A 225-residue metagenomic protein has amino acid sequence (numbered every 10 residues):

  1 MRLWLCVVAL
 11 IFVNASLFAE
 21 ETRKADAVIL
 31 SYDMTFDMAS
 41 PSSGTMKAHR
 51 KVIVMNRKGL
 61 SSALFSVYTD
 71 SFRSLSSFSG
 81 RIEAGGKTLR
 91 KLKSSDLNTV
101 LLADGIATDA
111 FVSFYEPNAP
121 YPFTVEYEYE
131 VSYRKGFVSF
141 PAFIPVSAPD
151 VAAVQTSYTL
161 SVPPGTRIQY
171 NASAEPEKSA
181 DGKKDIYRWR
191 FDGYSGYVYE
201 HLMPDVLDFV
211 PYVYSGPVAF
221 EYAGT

Functional and structural regions predicted by a protein language model:
M1-W4, F18-E20: Short, Lys/Arg-enriched, disordered terminal segments
L3-V13: Sec-dependent N-terminal signal peptides
C6, M55, G85, E130 (+2 more regions): Residue-level marker of positions within ordered structural domains that often coincide with functionally constrained
N14, V28, Y32, D208-V210: A general marker of short, structured functional hotspots
L17-F18, D205: Exposed, low-complexity/repetitive linear segments and helix-based recognition motifs, biased toward charged/polar
A19-S157, R188, Y222-A223: Lumenal/extracellular ectodomains and adaptor appendage modules of the eukaryotic vesicle/secretory system
S132-A142, V146-D150, V154-T225: Secretory-pathway-linked proteins and extracytosolic
